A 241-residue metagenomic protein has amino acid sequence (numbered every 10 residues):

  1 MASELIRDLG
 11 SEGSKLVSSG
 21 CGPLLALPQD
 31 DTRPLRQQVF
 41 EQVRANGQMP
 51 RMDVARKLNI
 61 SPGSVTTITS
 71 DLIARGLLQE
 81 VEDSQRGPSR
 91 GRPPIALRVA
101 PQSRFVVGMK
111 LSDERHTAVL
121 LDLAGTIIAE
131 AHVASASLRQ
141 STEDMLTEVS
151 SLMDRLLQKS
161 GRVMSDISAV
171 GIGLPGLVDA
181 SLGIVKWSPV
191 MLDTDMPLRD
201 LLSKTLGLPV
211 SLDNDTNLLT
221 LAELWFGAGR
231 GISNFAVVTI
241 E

Functional and structural regions predicted by a protein language model:
M1-K57: Extreme N-terminal segment that seeds HTH/winged-HTH DNA-binding domains in transcriptional regulators
S19, L25-A26, L111-E143, V185: Short glycine-rich, Thr/Ser-proximal phosphate-binding strand/loop in the N-terminal lobe of ATP-dependent enzymes
P50, Q79-E80, D179: Short beta-strand(s) of the beta-wing in winged-helix/HTH DNA-binding folds
V54, V65, T69-L78: Basic amphipathic alpha-helical segments that dock to polyanions
I73-R90: Beta-hairpin "wing" of winged helix-turn-helix
P93-E130, A236-E241: Gly/Thr-rich phosphate-binding beta-strand-loop-beta motif of the actin/hexokinase/Hsp70
I127-V170, G176-N234: Glycine-rich phosphate-binding loop and adjoining helix at the ATP-binding site of ATP-dependent phosphoryl-transfer
